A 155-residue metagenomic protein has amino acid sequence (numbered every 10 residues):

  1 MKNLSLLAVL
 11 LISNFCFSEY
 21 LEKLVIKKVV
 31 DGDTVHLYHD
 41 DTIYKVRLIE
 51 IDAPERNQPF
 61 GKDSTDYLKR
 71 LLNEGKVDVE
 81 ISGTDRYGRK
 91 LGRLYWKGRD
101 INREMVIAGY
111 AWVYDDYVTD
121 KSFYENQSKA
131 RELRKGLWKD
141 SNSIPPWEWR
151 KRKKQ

Functional and structural regions predicted by a protein language model:
K2-S5, N14-Q155: Small beta-barrel nucleic-acid-binding modules, primarily SNase/OB-fold domains and secondarily Tudor-like barrels
